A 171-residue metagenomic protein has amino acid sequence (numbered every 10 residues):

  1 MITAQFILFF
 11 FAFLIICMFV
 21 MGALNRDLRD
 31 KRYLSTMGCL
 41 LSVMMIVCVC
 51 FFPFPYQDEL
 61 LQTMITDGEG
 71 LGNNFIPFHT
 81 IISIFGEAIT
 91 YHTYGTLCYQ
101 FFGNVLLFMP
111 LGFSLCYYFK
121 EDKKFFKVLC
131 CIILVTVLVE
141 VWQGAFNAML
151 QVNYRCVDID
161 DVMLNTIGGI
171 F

Functional and structural regions predicted by a protein language model:
M1-Y154, I170: Bulky hydrophobic segments
N153-M163: Non-cytosolic membrane-interface motifs at loop->transmembrane helix junctions
L164, G168-G169: Alpha-helical transmembrane segments in multi-pass membrane proteins
